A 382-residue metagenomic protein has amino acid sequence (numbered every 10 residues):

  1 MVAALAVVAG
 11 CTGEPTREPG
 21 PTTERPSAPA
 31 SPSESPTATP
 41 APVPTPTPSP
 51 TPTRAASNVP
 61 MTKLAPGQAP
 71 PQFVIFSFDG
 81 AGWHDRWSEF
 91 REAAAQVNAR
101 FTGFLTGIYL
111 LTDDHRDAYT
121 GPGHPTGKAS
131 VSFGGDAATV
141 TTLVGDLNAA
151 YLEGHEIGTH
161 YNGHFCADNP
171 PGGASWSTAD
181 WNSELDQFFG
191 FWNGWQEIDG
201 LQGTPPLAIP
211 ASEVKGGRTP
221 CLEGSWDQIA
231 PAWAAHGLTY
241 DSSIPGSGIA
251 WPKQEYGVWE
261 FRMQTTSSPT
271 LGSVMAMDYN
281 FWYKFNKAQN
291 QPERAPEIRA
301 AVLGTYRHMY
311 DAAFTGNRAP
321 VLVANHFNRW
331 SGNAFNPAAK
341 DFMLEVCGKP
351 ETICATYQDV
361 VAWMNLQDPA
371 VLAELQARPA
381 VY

Functional and structural regions predicted by a protein language model:
M1-A9: Sec-dependent bacterial lipoprotein signal peptides
C11-P60: N-terminal low-complexity, Pro/Thr-rich disordered segments that flank secretion/membrane-targeting signals
P50-E156, G163-A167, F191, W195-G224 (+7 more regions): Active-site beta->alpha N-cap acidic-glycine motif
R54-K63, G237-P252, Y306-Y382: C-terminal domain-boundary segment and adjacent tail
R86, T159, D180, D278-K284: Glycan-processing catalytic domains of CAZymes
W87-S88, D136-V144, W181-D186, R299-H308 (+1 more regions): Well-ordered, non-membrane alpha-helical segments in soluble/globular domains
T120-A138, T204-N317, D368-Q376: Active-site-adjacent pocket scaffolds in enzyme catalytic domains
D168-Q187, Q228: Active-site cleft segment of glycoside hydrolase catalytic domains centered on the general acid/base Glu
